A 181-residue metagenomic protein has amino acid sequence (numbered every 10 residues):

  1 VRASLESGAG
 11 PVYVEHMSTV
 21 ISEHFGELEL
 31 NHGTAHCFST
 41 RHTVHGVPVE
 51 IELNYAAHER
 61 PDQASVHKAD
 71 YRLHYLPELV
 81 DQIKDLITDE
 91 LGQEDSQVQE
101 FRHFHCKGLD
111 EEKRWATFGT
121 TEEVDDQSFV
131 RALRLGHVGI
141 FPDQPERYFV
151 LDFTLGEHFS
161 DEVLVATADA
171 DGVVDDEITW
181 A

Functional and structural regions predicted by a protein language model:
R2-L5, G10-A116: Long, contiguous N-terminal structural blocks used for assembly/anchoring
R2-L5, Y13-F38, Q127-A181: Acidic, proline/glycine-rich low-complexity IDRs
D81-H158: Amphipathic protein-protein interaction modules
